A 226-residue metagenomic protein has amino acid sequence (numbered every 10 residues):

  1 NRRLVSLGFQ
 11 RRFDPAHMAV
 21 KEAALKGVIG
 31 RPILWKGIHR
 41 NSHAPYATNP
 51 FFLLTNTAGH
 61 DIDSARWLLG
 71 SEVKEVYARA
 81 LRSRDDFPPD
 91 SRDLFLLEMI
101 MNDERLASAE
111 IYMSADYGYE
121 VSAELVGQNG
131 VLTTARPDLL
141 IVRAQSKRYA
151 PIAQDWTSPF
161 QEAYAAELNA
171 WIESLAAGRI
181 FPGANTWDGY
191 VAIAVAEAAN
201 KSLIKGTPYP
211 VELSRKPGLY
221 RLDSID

Functional and structural regions predicted by a protein language model:
N1, E22-K26, L53-L54, D93 (+1 more regions): Short, hinge-like loop/turn segments at secondary-structure boundaries
N1-P45: A contiguous active-site-proximal alpha/beta segment in oxidoreductase catalytic domains
L4, E173-D226: C-terminal helix-rich "cap/oligomerization" subdomain common to oxidoreductases
P15, N56, E120, A166 (+1 more regions): Residue-level signal for the nucleotide or nucleotide-sugar donor/cofactor binding architecture
A16-H17, D61-A65, A165-W171, A196: A general structural signal for well-ordered alpha-helical segments in protein cores
A44-L106, Y112-G118, W187: Rossmann-like dinucleotide-binding domain that binds NAD(P)(H)
F87-D90, N102-E167, A199, D226: NAD(P)-dinucleotide binding in Rossmann-like oxidoreductases
